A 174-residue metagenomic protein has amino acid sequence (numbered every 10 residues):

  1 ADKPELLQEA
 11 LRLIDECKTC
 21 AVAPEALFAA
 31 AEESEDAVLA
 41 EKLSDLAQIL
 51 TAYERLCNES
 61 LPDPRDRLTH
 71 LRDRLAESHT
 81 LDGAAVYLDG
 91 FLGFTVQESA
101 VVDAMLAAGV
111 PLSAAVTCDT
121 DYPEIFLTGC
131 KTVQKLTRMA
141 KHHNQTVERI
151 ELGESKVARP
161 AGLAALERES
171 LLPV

Functional and structural regions predicted by a protein language model:
A1-T80, A140-K156, A164-A165: Basic/charged alpha-beta structural segments of nucleotide/phosphate-handling enzymes
N58, V96-S99: Short linear sequence elements within intrinsically disordered, low-complexity coil regions
R72-V86, S99, L106-A107: Short basic/glycine-enriched coil/helix segment immediately N-terminal to the Walker B
D89: Carbohydrate-active enzymes and regulators
L92-G93: Catalytic acidic motif of RecA-like/P-loop NTPases
E98-V174: Conserved RecA-like helicase ATPase core segment that couples NTP binding/hydrolysis to strand translocation
